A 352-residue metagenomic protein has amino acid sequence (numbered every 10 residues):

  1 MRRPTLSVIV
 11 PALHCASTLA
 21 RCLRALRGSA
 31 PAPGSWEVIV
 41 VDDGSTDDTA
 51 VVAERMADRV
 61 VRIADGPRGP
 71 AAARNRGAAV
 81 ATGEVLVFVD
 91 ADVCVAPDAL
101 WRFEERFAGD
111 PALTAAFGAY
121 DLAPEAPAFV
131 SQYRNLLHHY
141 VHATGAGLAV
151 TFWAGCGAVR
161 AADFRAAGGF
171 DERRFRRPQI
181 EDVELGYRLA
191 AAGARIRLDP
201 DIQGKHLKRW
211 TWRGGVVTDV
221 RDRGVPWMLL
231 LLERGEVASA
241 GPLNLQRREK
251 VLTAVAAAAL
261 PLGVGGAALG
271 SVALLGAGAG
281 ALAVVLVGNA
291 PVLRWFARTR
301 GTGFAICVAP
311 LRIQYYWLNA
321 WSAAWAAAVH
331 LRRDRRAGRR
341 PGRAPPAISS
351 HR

Functional and structural regions predicted by a protein language model:
S17-A20, T46-R55, D98: Acidic helix N-cap motif at the loop->helix transition within catalytic regions of sugar-transfer enzymes
R24-S35: Short, acidic, metal-binding catalytic loop of nucleotide-sugar glycosyltransferases
A25, D42-V51, V93: A conserved acidic beta->alpha catalytic loop
A64-A81, R102, A154: Glycine-rich, basic loop-to-helix element that forms the pyrophosphate-binding segment of sugar-nucleotide handling
L86: Short aromatic/hydrophobic "clamp" motif used to bind/position activated sugar donors
C94, D98-V130, L207: Conserved donor NDP-sugar-binding/catalytic core segment of glycosyltransferases
A115-Y120, Q132-A154: Short, flexible, basic/aromatic active-site loop/helix in glycosyltransferases
R176-G241: Catalytic donor/gating beta->alpha subdomain of glycosyltransferases that bind UDP-sugars
